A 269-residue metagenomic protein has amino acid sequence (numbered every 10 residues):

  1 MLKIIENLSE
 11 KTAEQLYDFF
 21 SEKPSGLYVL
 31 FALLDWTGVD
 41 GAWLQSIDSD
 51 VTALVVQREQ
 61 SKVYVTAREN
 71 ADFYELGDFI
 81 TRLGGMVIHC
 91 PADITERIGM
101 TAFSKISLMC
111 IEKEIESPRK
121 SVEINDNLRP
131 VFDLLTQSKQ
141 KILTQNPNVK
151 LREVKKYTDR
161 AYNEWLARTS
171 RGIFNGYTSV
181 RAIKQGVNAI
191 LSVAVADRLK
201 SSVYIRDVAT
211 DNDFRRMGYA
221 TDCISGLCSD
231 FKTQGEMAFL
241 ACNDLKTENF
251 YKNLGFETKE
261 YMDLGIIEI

Functional and structural regions predicted by a protein language model:
M1-Y28, I111-N163: Short amphipathic alpha-helix that is part of the acyltransferase structural core
S21-T81, S192-R206: Conserved donor-binding loop and adjoining core beta-sheet/short helix segment in diverse acyl/aminoacyl transferases
T52, Q57-E123, G265-I267: Acyl-donor-binding surface of acyltransferase catalytic domains
T52-A53, A189-S192, A220, E260: A structural microfeature
Q57-R58, Q145-A209: A conserved beta-strand-loop-helix scaffold within acyl/acetyltransferase catalytic domains
A71-F79, T210, R216-D230, N253: Conserved acetyl-CoA-binding loop-helix of GNAT-fold acetyltransferases
R82-A92, F231-N243: Conserved GNAT acetyl-CoA-binding A-motif
D93-F103, T221, D244-Y261, E268: Conserved active-site alpha-helix within GNAT-family acetyltransferase domains
